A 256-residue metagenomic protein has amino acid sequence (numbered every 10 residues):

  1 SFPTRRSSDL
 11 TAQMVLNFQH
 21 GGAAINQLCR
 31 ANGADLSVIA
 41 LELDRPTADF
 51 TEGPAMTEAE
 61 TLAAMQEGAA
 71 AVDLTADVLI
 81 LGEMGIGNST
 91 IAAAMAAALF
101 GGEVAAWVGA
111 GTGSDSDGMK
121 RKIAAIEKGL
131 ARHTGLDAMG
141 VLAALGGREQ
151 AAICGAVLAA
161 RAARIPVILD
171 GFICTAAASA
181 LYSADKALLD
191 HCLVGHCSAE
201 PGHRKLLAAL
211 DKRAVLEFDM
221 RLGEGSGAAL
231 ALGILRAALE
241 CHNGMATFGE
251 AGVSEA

Functional and structural regions predicted by a protein language model:
F2-S7: Short, small-residue-biased leader/transition segments that mark boundaries at the very start of proteins
L10, A94-A105, A184-L189, A237-E240: A glycine- and small-aliphatic-rich helix-loop capping segment at beta-alpha/alpha-beta transitions that lines
L10-A76: Nucleotide/phosphate-binding catalytic cleft detector across ATP-hydrolyzing and phosphate-transferring enzymes
A55-S89, A94-F100, G111-G118: Glycine-rich, mobile lid/loop segments that gate access to catalytic sites or pores
L81, I86-A93, Q150-A156, C174-A178 (+1 more regions): Short glycine/serine/threonine-rich phosphate/pyrophosphate-binding segments that cradle anionic phosphate groups
I91-A152: Phosphate/pyrophosphate-binding betaalpha-module
G155-T175, S179-A184, H191-L193, A214-M220: Hydrophobic alpha-helical bundle architecture
E200-G249: Internal helix-turn-beta structural module
